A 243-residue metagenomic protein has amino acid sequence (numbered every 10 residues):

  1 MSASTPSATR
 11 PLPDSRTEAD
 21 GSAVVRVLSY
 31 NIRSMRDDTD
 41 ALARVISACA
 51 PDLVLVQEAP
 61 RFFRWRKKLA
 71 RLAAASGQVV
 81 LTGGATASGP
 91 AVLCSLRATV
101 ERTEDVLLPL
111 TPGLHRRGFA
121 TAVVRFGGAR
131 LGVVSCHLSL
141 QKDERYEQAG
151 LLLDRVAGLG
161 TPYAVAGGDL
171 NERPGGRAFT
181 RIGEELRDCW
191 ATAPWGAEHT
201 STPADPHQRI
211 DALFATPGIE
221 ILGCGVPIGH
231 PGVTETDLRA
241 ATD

Functional and structural regions predicted by a protein language model:
S2-P11, L53, E58-R130, G223-I228: Structured beta-strand-rich core segments of catalytic domains in phosphoester-bond hydrolases
S2-R36, P162-Y163: Mobile, glycine- and charge-enriched loop segments and immediately flanking short secondary-structure elements within
A3-S15, T103-E104, A157-P162, E172-D243: Metal-dependent phosphoester-hydrolase catalytic domains
E18-D20, L93-L96, T121-G128, A215-P217 (+1 more regions): Active-site beta-strand termini and strand-to-loop segments that position acidic
V24-S34, R102-E104, T121, R130-L140: Active-site-proximal beta-strand elements of phosphoester/diester hydrolases
V27-I32, L42-W65, V133-C136, L152-A178 (+3 more regions): Active-site beta-strand/loop signature of hydrolases that rely on acidic residues for catalysis
R36-D40, R66, A87, R116 (+2 more regions): Structural motif corresponding to alpha-helix initiation and N-cap regions
E144-D154, P203: Alpha-helical scaffold elements lining the catalytic groove of polysaccharide deacetylases
